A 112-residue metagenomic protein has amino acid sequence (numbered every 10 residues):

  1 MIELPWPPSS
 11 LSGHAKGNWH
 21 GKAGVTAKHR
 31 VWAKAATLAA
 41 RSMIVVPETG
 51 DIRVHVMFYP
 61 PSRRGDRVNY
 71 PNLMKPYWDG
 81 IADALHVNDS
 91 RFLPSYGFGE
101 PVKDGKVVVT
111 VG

Functional and structural regions predicted by a protein language model:
M1-G112: Catalytic phosphate/metal-binding cores of nucleic-acid and nucleotide-processing enzymes, i.e., regions that mediate
